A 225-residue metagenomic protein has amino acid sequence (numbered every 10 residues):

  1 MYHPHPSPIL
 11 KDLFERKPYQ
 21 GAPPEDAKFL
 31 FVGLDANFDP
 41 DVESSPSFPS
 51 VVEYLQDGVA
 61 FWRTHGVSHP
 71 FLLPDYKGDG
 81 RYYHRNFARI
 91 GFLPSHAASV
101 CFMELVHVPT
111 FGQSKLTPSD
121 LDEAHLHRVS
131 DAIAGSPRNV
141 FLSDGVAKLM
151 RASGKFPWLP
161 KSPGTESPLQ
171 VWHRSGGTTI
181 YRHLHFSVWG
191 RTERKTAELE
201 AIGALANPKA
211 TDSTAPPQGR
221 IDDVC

Functional and structural regions predicted by a protein language model:
M1-L10, T117-S130, R151-C225: C-terminal capping/extension of enzyme domains
M1-S136: A polyanion-binding, active-site-adjacent surface
V32, R85, P94, A147-L149 (+2 more regions): Bulky hydrophobic/aromatic packing residues
V32-G33, P137-R151: Glycine-rich anion-binding loop/nest that anchors nucleotide
V100-V108, D144-A147, R182-W189: Acidic carboxylate-rich catalytic motifs and surrounding loops in phosphoryl-/glycosyl-chemistry enzymes
